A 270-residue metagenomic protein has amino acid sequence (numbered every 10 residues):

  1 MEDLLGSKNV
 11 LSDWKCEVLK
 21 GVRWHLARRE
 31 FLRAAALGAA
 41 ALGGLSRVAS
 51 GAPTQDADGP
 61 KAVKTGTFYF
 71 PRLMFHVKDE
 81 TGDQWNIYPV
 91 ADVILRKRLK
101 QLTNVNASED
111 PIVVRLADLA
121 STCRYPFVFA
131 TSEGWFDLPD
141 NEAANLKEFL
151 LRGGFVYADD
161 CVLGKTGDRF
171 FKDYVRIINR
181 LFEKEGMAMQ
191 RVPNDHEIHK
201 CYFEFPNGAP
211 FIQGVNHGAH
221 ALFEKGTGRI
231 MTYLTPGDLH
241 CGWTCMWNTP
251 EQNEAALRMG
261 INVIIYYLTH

Functional and structural regions predicted by a protein language model:
M1-E30, A39: N-terminal secretory signal peptides
W24-R33, A40-A57: N-terminal twin-arginine translocation
R47-F127, E133-G134, L239-H240, M246-H270: Aromatic-Pro/Gly-enriched surface loop or interdomain linker that acts as a lid/target-recognition segment
D56, P111-A117, P139-N145, N216-A219: Alpha-helical scaffolding within the catalytic cores of extracellular/periplasmic polymer-degrading hydrolases
F70, F127-F171: Short alpha-beta junction capping motif
K78-D83, G164-M246, P250-L257, I261: An acidic, glycine-rich "communication" segment
R98-N106, T131, E148-R152, I177-E185 (+1 more regions): Structured segments of extracytoplasmic/periplasmic soluble domains in secreted or envelope-associated proteins
N106-V114, D159-V162, G186-N194: Surface-exposed patches in mature extracellular/periplasmic domains of secreted proteins
